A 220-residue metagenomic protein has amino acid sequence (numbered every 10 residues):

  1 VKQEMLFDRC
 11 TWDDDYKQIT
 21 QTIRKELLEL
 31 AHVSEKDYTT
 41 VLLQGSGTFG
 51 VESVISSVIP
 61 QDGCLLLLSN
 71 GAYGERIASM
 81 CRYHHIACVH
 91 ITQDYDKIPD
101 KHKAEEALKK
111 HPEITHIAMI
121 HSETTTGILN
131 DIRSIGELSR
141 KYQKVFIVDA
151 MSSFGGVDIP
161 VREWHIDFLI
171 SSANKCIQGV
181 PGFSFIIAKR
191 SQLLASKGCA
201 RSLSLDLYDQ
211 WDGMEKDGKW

Functional and structural regions predicted by a protein language model:
E4-S53, S57, A72, R76-R82: Conserved N-terminal alpha-helix of the aminotransferase class I/II PLP-enzyme fold
V41-Q44, L67, H90-I91, A118-M119 (+2 more regions): General beta-strand structural signal in soluble alpha/beta enzymes
F49, S57-T115: PLP-dependent aminotransferase-like
E75-R76, K97-K101, T124-L129, F154-D158 (+3 more regions): Short, well-ordered, mixed-charge alpha-helical segments that flank or form enzyme active sites
I98-G155, F168: Active-site phosphate-binding strand-loop segment of PLP-dependent enzymes
R162-N174: Conserved active-site segment immediately N-terminal to the catalytic lysine that forms the internal aldimine
N174-W220: Active-site C-terminal subdomain of aminotransferase-like
